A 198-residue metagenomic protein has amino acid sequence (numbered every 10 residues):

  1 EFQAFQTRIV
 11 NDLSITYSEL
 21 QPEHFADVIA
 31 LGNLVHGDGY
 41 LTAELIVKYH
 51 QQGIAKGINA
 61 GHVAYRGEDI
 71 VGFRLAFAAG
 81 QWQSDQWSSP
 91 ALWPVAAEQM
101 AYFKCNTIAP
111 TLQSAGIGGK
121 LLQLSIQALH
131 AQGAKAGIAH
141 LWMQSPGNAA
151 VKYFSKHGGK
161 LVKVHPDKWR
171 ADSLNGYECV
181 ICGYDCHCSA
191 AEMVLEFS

Functional and structural regions predicted by a protein language model:
L13-I15, E68-F73, A101: Glycine-rich phosphate/pyrophosphate-binding loop shared by adenosine-nucleotide-utilizing enzymes
S14-I29: A short beta-loop-alpha structural element at the N-terminal edge of CoA-dependent acyl/N-acetyltransferase catalytic
D38-G67, F73-Q81, L92: Active-site rim helix/loop that mediates acceptor-substrate recognition in acyltransferases
R74-C105, P166-C186: Conserved acyl-donor/pantetheine-binding loop and adjacent beta-alpha core of acyl/acetyltransferases and related
W93, N106-S114, L141-Q144: A short, internal acetyl-CoA/4′-phosphopantetheine-binding micro-motif in the GNAT/acyltransferase core
I108, S114-L129, I138: Conserved acetyl-CoA-binding loop-helix of GNAT-fold acetyltransferases
L129-S145: Conserved GNAT acetyl-CoA-binding A-motif
Y153-K163: Conserved acetyl-CoA-binding loop of GNAT-fold acetyltransferases
